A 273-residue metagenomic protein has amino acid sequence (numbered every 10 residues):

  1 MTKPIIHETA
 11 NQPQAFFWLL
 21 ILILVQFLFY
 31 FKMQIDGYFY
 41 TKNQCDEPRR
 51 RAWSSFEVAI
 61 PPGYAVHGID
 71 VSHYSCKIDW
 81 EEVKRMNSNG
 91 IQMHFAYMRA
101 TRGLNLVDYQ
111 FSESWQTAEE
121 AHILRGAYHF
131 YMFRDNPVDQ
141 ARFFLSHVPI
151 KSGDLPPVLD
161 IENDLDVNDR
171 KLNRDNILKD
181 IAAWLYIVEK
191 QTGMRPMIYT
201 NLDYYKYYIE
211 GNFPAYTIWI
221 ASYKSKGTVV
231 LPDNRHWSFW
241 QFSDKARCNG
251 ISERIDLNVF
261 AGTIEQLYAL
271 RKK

Functional and structural regions predicted by a protein language model:
M1-P13: N-terminal Lys/Arg-rich, disordered targeting/topogenic segments
Q14-Q34: Hydrophobic membrane-insertion alpha-helices, especially the h-region of bacterial N-terminal signal peptides
Q34-Y40: Sec-dependent signal peptide cleavage junction
T41-S75, E81, Y205, F213-K273: Functionally critical loop-and-helix segments that line ligand-binding/catalytic clefts of soluble enzyme domains
E47-A183, E189-Q191: Substrate-binding cleft of extracellular glycoside hydrolase catalytic domains
S88-M93, I123, G153, N212-W219 (+1 more regions): Glycine-enriched alpha-helix->loop->beta-strand junction motifs that scaffold or abut catalytic
Q140-I150, R170-A183, N201-E210, W237-R254: Short secondary-structure transition/capping segments
L155-D233: Catalytic domains of cell-wall/extracellular-matrix polysaccharide-remodeling enzymes, centered on de-N-acetylation
